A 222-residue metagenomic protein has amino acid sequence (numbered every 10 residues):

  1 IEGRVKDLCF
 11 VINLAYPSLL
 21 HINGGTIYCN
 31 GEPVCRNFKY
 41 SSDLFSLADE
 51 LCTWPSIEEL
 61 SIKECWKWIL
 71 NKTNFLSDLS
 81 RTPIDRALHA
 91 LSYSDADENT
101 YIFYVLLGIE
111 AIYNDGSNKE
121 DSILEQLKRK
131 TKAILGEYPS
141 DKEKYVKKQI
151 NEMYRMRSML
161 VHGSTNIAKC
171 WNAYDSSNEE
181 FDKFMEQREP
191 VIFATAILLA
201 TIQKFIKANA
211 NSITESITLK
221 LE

Functional and structural regions predicted by a protein language model:
I1-T100, K183, Q187-L221: Charged, non-catalytic interaction/linker regions at domain boundaries that couple catalytic cores to substrate
K6, N13, E137-S140, V146-K147: Intrinsically disordered, low-complexity segments enriched in polar/charged residues with Gly/Pro, especially when
L8, A90, K132-G136, V161: General helical structural elements
P17, N114, L135-G136, K207: Glycine-centered secondary-structure boundary/capping sites
C29, K119-E137, N211-E222: Short alpha-helical "patches" and their helix-cap loops
E64, W68-A133, K144-R155: Amphipathic alpha-helical interface elements
Y93-A96, N114, E137-S140, M159-H162 (+1 more regions): General structural signal for alpha-helix termini and helix-helix connectors
D141-E152, M156-L219: Charge-enriched, short contiguous segments at helix-coil
